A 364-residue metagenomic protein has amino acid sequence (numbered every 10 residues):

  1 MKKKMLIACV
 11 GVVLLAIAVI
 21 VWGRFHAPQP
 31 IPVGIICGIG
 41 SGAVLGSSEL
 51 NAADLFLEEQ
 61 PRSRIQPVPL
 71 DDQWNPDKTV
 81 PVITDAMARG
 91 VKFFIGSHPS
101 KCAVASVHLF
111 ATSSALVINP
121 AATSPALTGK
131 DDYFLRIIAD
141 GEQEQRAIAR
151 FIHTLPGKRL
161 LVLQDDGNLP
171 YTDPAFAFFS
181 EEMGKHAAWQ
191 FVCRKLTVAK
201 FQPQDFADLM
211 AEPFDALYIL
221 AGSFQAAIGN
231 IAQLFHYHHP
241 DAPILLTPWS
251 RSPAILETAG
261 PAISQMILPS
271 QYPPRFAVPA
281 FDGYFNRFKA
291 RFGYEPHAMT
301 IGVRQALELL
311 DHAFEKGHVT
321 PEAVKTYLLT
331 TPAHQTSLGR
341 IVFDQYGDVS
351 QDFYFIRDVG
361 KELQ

Functional and structural regions predicted by a protein language model:
K2-Q364: Extracytosolic ligand-binding ectodomains
